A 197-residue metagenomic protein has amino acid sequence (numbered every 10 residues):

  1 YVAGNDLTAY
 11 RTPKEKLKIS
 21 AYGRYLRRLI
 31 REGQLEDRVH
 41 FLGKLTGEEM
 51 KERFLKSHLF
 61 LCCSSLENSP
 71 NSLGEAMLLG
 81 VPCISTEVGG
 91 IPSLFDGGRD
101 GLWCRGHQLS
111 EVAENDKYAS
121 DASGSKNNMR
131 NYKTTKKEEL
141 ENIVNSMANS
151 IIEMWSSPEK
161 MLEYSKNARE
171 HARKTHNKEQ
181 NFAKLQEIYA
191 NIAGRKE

Functional and structural regions predicted by a protein language model:
K14-K44: Nucleotide-activated donor-binding/catalytic signature segment of Leloir-type glycosyltransferases, i.e., the conserved
K44, E52-S57: Short alpha-helical donor nucleotide-sugar binding micro-motif in glycosyltransferases
K51, P70-L78, P92-S93, R99: Short alpha-helical segment that forms part of, or immediately flanks, the ligand-binding pocket in carbohydrate-active
F60-L61: A short hydrophobic beta-strand element within the catalytic core of glycosyltransferases that build diverse glycans
S65: Aromatic "clamp/platform" in nucleotide-sugar-dependent glycosyltransferases that forms part of the donor/acceptor
P82-S85, F95, L102: Short hydrophobic beta-strand element within catalytic cores of glycosyltransferases and related nucleotide-activated
R99-E141, E153: A short acidic/histidine/glycine-rich donor-binding loop in glycosyltransferase catalytic cores
T134-S146, S156-A190: A charged, aromatic-enriched C-terminal amphipathic alpha-helix characteristic of glycosyltransferases across folds
